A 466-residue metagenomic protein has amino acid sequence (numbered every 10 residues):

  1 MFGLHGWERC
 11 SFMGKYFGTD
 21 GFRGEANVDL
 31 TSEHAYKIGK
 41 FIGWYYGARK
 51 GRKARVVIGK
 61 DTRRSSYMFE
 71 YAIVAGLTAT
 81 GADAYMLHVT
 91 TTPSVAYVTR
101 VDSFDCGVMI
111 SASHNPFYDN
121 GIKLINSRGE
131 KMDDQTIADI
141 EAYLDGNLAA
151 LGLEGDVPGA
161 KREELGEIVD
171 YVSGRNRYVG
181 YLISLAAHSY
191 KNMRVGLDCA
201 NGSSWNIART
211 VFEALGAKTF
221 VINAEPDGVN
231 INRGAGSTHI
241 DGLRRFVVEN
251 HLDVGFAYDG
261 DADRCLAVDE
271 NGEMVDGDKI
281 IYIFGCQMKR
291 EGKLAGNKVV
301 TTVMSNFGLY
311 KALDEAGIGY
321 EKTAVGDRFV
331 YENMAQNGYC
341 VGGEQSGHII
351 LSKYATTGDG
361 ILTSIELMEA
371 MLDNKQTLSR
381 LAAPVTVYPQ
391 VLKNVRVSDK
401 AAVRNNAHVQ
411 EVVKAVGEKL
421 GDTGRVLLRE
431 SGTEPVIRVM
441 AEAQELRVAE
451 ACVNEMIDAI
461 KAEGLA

Functional and structural regions predicted by a protein language model:
G6-A75, A79-T80, I168-V195, A401-N405: An N-terminal, well-structured beta->alpha segment
E25, N120-V248: Gly/Ser/Thr-enriched, mixed-charge loops and adjacent short helices that form phosphate/oxyanion-binding elements
W44, R52-D119, T210-V268: N-terminal small/polar loop signature for handling phosphorylated ligands or for N-terminal nucleophile
G59-D61, L197-C199, D269, K353 (+1 more regions): Short glycine-centered, acidic/aromatic-flanked micro-motifs in structured strand/loop junctions that mark active-site
Y118-D145, V268-F284, Y354-M371: A short, gly/pro- and small-residue-rich
A138-V179, S184, E270-G343, I350: Proline/glycine-rich low-complexity loops and linkers
V254, E291-A466: Phosphate-binding and adjacent anionic-ligand microenvironments
